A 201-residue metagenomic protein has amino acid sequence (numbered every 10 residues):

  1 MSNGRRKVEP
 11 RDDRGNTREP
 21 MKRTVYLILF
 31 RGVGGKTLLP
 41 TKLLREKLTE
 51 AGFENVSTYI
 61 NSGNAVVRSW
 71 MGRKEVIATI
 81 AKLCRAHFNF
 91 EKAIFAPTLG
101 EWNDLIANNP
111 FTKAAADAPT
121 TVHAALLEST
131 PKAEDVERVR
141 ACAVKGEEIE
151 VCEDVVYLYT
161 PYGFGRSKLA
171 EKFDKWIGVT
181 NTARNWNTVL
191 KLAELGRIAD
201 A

Functional and structural regions predicted by a protein language model:
P10, P20: Cationic, low-complexity basic patches in intrinsically disordered or flexible, solvent-exposed regions
D13-N16: Intrinsic-disorder-associated, low-complexity terminal segments enriched in Asp/Asn/His/Tyr and depleted of Lys/Arg
K22-A201: Surface-exposed, charge/polar-rich loops and edge strands
